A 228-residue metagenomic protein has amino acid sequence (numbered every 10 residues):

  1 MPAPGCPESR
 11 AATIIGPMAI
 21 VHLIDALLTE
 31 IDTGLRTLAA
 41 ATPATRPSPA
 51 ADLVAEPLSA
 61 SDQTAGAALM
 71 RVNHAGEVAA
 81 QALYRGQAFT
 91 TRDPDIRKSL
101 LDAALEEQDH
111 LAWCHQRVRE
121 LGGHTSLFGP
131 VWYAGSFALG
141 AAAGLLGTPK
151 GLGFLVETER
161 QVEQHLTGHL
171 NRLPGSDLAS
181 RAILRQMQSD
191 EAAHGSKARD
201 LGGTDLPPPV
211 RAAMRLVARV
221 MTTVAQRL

Functional and structural regions predicted by a protein language model:
P2, I14, M18-L228: Non-heme di-metal
